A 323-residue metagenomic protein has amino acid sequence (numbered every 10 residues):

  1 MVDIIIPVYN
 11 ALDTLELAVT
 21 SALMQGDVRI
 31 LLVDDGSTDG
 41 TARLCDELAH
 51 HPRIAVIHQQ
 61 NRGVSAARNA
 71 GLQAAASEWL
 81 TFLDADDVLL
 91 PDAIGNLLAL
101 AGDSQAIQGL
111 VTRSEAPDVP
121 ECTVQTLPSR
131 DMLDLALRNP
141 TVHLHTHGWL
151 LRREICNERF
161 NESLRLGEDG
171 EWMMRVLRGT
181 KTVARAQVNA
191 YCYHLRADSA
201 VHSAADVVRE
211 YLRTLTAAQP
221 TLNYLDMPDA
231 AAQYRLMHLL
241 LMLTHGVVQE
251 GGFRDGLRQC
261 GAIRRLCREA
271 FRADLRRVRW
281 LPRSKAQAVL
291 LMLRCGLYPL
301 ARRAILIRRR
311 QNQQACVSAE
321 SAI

Functional and structural regions predicted by a protein language model:
T20-R29: Short, acidic, metal-binding catalytic loop of nucleotide-sugar glycosyltransferases
S21, D34-R43, Q60: A conserved acidic beta->alpha catalytic loop
Q59-A75: Glycine-rich, basic loop-to-helix element that forms the pyrophosphate-binding segment of sugar-nucleotide handling
L80: Short aromatic/hydrophobic "clamp" motif used to bind/position activated sugar donors
D92-E121: Conserved donor NDP-sugar-binding/catalytic core segment of glycosyltransferases
M132-D206: Conserved nucleotide-sugar donor-binding catalytic segment
N189-A197, H202-A230, Q249-F271: Catalytic core of nucleotide-sugar-dependent glycosyltransferases
Q249-I323: Membrane-interface aromatic/basic loop that binds lipid-linked glycans or pyrophosphate carriers, typified by
